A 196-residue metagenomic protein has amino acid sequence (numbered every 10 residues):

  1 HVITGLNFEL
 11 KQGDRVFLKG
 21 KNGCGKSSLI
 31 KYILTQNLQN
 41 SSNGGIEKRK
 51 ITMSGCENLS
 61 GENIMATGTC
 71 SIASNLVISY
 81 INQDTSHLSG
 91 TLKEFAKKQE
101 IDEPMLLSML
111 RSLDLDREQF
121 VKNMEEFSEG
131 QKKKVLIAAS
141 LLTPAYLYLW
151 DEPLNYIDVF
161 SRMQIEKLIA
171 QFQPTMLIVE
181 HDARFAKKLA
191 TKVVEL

Functional and structural regions predicted by a protein language model:
H1-L196: ABC ATP-binding cassette signature C-motif
